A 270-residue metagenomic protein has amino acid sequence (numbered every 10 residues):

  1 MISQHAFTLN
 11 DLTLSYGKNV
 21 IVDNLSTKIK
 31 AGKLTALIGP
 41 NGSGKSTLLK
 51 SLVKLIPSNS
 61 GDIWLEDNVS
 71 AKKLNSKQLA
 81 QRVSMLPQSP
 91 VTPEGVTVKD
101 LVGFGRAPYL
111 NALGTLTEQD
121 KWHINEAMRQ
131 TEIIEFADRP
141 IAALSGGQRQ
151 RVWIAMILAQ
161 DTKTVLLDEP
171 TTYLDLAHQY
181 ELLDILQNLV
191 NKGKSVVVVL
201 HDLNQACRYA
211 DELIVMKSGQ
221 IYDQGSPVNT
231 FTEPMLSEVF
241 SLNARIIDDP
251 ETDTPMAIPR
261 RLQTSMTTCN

Functional and structural regions predicted by a protein language model:
F7, I21-D23: Conserved structural motif at the start of ABC-family nucleotide-binding domains
I38-P40: The feature captures the beta-strand-to-loop junction immediately N-terminal to the Walker
V53: Helix-to-loop junction immediately C-terminal to a conserved catalytic motif
D62-Q78: ABC ATPase NBD Q-loop/coupling interface
G114-T115, P140-L144: Conserved ABC ATPase signature
V165-E169: Catalytic Walker B motif of ABC-type/P-loop ATPase nucleotide-binding domains
V239-N270: ABC ATPase nucleotide-binding domains
